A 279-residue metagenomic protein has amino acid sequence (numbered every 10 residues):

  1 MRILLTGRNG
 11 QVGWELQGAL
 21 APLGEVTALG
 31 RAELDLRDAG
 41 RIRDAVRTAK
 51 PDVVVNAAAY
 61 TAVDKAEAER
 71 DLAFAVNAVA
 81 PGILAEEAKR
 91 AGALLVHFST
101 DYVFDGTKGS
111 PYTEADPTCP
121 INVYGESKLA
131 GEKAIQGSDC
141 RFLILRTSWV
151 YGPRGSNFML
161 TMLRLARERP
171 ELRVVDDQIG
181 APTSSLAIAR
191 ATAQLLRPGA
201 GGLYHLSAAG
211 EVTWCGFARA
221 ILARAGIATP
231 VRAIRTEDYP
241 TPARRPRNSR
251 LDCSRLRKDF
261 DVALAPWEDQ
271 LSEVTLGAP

Functional and structural regions predicted by a protein language model:
R2-L20: N-terminal Rossmann NAD(P)H-binding glycine-rich loop of SDR-like oxidoreductase domains
A21-D44: Adenosine-cofactor binding site in Rossmann-like domains, unifying the SAM/SAH pocket of S-adenosylmethionine-dependent
A39-V76, E87-K89: NAD(P)H-binding glycine-rich loop region in Rossmannoid oxidoreductase-like domains and their noncatalytic homologs
A68, A75, V79-I83, R90 (+2 more regions): Catalytic helix-loop patch of NAD(P)-dependent Rossmann-fold dehydrogenases
K133-G180, L186-A187: NAD(P)-dependent short-chain dehydrogenase/reductase
V174-I179, Y204-V212, D259: Glycine-rich Rossmann NAD(P)(H)-binding loop
A191-T192, P198-P242: Mid/C-terminal beta-alpha module of Rossmann-like enzyme folds, strongest in SDR-family dehydrogenases/epimerases
T213-R219, R235-P279: Conserved C-terminal active-site "lid" loop/helix of NAD(P)H-dependent oxidoreductases that clamps the redox cofactor
